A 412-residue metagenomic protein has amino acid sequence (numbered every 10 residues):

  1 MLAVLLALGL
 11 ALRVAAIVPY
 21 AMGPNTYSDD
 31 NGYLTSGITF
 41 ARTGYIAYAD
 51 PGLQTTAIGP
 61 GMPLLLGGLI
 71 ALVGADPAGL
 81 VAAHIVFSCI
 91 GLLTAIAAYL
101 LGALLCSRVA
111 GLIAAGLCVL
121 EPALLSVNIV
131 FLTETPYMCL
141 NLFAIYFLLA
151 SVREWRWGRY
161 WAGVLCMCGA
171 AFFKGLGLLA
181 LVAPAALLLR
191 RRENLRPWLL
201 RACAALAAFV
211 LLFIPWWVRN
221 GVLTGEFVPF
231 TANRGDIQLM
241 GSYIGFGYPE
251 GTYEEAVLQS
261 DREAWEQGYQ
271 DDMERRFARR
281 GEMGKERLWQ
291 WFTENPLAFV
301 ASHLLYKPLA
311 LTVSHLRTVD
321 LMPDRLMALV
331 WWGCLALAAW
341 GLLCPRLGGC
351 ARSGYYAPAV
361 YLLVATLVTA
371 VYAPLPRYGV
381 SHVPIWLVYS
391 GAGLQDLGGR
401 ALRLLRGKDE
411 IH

Functional and structural regions predicted by a protein language model:
A7, I85-C106, C139, F143 (+1 more regions): Transmembrane-helix motifs of polytopic, lipid-linked glycan transferases
G9-L12, F87, A114-P122, S126 (+2 more regions): Short helix- or helix-capping micro-motifs that position conserved polar/aromatic residues at function-defining sites
V18-N31, R42-G67, Q290-W291, N295-F299: Membrane-proximal lumenal/periplasmic loop motifs of glycosylation machinery
T56, P60, L64, G74-L93 (+2 more regions): Loop-to-helix entry region of an early transmembrane alpha helix in multi-pass inner-membrane enzymes
V81, A95-L120, C139, Y160-A162 (+1 more regions): Transmembrane-helix signature of polytopic, membrane-embedded enzymes that assemble or transfer cell-envelope glycans
A123, I129-Y137: Short acidic/glycine- and proline-prone juxtamembrane loop motifs at membrane-interface regions of multi-pass membrane
A144-Y160, A170, L189-R192, L394-L397: Membrane-interface transmembrane helices that cradle and orient dolichyl/undecaprenyl
G221-K307: Membrane-proximal stem/loop segments at transmembrane-domain junctions that anchor or position
